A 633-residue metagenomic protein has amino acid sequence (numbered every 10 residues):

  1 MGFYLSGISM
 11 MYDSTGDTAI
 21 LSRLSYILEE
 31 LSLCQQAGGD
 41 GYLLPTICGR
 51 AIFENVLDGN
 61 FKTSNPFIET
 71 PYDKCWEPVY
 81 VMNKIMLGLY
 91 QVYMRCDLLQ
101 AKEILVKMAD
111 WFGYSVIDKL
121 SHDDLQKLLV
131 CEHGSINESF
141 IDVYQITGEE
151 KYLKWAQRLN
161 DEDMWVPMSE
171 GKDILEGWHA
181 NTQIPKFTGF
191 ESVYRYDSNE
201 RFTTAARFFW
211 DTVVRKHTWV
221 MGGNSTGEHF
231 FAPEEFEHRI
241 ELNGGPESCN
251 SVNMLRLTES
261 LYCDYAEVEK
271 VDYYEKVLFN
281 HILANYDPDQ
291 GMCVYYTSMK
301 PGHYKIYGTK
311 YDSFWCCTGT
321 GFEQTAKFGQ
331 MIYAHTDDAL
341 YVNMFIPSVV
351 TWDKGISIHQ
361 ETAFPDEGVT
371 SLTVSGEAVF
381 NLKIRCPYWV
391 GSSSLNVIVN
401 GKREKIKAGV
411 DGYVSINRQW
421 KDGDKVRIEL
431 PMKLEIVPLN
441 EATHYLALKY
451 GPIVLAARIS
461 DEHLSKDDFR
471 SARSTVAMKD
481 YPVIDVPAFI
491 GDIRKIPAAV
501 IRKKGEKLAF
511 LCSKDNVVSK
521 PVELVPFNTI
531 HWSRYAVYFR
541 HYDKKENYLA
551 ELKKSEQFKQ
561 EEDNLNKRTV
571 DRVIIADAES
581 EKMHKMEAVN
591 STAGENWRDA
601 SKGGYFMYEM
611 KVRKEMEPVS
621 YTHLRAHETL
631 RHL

Functional and structural regions predicted by a protein language model:
M1, T18-N60, L99, V106: Low-complexity, Ser/Thr/Pro/Gly-enriched N-terminal "stalk/linker" regions
M1-T18, S22, F53-R95, H133-K151 (+4 more regions): Aromatic (Trp/Tyr) and acidic
R23-D40, E103-L120, K151-G171, A206-G222 (+1 more regions): Long, well-ordered core segments of solenoidal/helical folds
A206, V271-N280, N285-S375, V399 (+4 more regions): C-terminal beta-rich recognition modules with glycine/proline-rich loops and embedded aromatic residues
E377-N381, V612-V619: Extended extracellular/luminal ectodomain segments enriched in beta-structured repeat modules
L382-K383, I416-L430: C-terminal beta-strand-rich structural cap/linker in extracellular carbohydrate-active enzymes
C386-V414, I428: Accessory beta-strand-rich segments of carbohydrate-active enzymes
T622-H632: Conserved small/polar residues in nucleotide/adenosyl-binding loops
